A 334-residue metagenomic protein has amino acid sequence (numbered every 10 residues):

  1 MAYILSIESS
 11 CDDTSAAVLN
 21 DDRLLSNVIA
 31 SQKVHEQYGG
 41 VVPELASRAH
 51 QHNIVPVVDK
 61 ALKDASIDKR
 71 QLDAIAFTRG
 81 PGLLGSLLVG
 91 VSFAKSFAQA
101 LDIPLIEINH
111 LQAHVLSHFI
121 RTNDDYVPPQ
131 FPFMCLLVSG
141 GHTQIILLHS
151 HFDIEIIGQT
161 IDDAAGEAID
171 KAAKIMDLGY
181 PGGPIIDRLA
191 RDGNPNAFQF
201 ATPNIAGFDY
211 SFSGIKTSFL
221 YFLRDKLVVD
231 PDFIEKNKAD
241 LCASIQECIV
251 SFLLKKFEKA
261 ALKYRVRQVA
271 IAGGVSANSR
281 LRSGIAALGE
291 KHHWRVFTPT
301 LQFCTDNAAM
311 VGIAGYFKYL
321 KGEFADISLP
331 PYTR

Functional and structural regions predicted by a protein language model:
M1, I108-F133, A314: Conserved phosphate-binding catalytic cores of ATP/NTP-utilizing and phosphoryl-transfer enzymes
A2-P81, H110: N-terminal beta-alpha supersecondary unit
T14-L19, C135-L137, T143-L147: Short beta-strand scaffold segments in enzyme catalytic cores
D68, R188-V269, N278-H292, Y319-G322: A contiguous, well-structured pocket-lining segment that forms one wall/lid of small-molecule binding clefts in soluble
F77-D102, I120-R121, S279-L288: Short Gly/Thr/Asp-enriched flexible loops that form oxyanion-binding sites at enzyme active sites
E107-I108, V269, A286-V311: Conserved phosphate-binding/catalytic loops in two-lobed NTP-binding clefts
H114-S117, P299-R334: Glycine-rich phosphate-binding/hydrolytic loop that grips phosphoryl groups
H149-D192, T217, Y221-D225: Glycine-rich phosphate-binding loop plus the immediately following alpha-helix
